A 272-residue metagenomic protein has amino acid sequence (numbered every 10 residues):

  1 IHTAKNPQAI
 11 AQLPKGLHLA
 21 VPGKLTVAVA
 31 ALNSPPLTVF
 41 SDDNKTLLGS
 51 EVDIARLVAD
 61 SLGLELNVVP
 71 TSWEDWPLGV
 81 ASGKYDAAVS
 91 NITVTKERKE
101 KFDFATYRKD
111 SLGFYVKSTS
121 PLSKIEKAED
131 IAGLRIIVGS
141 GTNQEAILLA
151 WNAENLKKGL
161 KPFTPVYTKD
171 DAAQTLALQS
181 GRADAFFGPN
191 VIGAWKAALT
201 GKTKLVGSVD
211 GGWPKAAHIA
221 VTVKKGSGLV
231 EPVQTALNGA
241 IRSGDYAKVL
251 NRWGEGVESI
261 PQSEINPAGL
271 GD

Functional and structural regions predicted by a protein language model:
I1-I10, V52-S61, S120-L122, T142 (+1 more regions): Extended ligand-binding regions for polar small-molecule ligands
I1-N91: Extracytoplasmic small-molecule ligand-binding "clamshell" domains of the periplasmic binding protein/Venus flytrap
L32-P35, K45-D60, I92, D110-D170 (+2 more regions): Bilobed "Venus flytrap"/periplasmic-binding protein-like clamshell domains and structurally analogous long
R56, E65-D130: Acidic, polar ligand-binding/catalytic clefts
V58, V80-A81, I131, L178-Q179 (+2 more regions): Hydrophobic residues within well-ordered alpha-helices
L64-E65, S82-S90, L134-R135, Q179-G188 (+1 more regions): Alpha-to-beta junction loops
D75, I92-K99, L148-W151, S180-K215: A ligand-binding cleft/hinge motif common to bilobed small-molecule-binding domains
K109-V116, A198-N238, E255-D272: Periplasmic-binding protein-like
